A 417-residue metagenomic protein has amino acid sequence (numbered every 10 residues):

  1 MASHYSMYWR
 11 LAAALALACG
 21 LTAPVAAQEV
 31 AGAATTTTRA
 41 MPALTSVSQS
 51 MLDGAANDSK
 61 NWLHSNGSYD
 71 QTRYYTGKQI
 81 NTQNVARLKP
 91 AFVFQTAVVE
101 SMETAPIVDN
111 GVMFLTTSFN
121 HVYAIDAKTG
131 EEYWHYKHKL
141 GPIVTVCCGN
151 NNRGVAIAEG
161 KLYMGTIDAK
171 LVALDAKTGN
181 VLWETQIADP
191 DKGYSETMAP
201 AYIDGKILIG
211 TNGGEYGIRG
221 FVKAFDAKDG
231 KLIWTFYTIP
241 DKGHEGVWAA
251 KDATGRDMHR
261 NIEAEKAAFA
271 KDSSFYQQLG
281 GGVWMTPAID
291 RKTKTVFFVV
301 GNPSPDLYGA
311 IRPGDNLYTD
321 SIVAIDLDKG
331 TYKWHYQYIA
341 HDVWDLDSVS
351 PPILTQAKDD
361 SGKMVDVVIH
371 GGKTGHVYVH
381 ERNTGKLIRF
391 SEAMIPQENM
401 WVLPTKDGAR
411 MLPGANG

Functional and structural regions predicted by a protein language model:
A2-A12: Bacterial N-terminal signal peptides that target proteins for export
R10-A23: Bacterial N-terminal signal peptides
E29-P90, V247-E263: Blade/loop signatures of beta-propeller domains
W62-N66, S101-H121, V146-K170, S195-R219 (+4 more regions): Repeat-blade elements of multi-bladed beta-propeller folds
G77-A188: N-terminal cofactor/phosphate-binding cores enriched in small/glycine residues, especially glycine-rich loops such as
F94-A105, H135-A156, E184-A199, Y237-T286 (+4 more regions): Extracytoplasmic beta-rich repeat domains
D126-T129, D175-T178, A227-D229, L327-K329 (+1 more regions): Short loop/turn segments that connect beta-strands within beta-propeller blades
